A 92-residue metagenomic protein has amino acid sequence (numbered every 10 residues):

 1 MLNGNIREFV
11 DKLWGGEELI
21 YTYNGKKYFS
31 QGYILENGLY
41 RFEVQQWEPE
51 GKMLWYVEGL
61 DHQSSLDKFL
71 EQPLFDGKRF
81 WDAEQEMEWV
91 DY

Functional and structural regions predicted by a protein language model:
M1-Y23: Negatively charged, low-complexity tracts enriched in Asp/Glu with abundant Ser/Thr
E8, Y23-N24, Y33, Q85: Ubiquitous "structural anchor" signal
Y28-S30: Short, isolated positions in well-ordered beta-strands
Y33-W55: Short, surface-exposed, low-complexity cationic segments
L54-Y92: Acidic, low-complexity intrinsically disordered segments
